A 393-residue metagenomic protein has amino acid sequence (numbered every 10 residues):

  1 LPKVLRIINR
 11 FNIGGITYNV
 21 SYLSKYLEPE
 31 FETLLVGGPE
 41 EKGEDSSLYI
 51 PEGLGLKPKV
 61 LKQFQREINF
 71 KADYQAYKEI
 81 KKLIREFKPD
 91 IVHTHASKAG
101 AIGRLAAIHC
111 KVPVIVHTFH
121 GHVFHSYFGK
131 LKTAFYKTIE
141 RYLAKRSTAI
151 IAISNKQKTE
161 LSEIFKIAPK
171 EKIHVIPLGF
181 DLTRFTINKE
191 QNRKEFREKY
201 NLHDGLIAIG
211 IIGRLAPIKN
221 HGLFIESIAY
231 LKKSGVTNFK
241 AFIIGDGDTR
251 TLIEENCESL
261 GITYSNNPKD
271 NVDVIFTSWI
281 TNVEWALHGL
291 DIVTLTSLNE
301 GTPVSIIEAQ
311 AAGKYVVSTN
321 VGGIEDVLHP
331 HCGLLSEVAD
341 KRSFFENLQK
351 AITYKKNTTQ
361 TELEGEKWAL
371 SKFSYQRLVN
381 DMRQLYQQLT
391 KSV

Functional and structural regions predicted by a protein language model:
R6-A72, E160, D248: N-terminal strand-loop element at the rim of the active site of nucleotide-sugar-dependent glycosyltransferases
T17-Y22, I207, I211-K232, D248-E255 (+2 more regions): A conserved mid-protein helix/loop that constitutes part of the nucleotide-sugar donor-binding site
R146-K172, F180-R184: A short, active-site helix/loop in glycosyltransferases that binds the activated sugar's phosphate group
E198, N357-K372, D381-Q384: A short, well-ordered alpha-helix in the C-terminal region of glycosyltransferases
E254-S278: Nucleotide-activated donor-binding/catalytic signature segment of Leloir-type glycosyltransferases, i.e., the conserved
W279, L298: Aromatic "clamp/platform" in nucleotide-sugar-dependent glycosyltransferases that forms part of the donor/acceptor
Y315-S318: Short hydrophobic beta-strand element within catalytic cores of glycosyltransferases and related nucleotide-activated
P330-R342, K350-K356: Conserved acidic donor-binding segment of nucleotide-sugar-dependent glycosyltransferases
